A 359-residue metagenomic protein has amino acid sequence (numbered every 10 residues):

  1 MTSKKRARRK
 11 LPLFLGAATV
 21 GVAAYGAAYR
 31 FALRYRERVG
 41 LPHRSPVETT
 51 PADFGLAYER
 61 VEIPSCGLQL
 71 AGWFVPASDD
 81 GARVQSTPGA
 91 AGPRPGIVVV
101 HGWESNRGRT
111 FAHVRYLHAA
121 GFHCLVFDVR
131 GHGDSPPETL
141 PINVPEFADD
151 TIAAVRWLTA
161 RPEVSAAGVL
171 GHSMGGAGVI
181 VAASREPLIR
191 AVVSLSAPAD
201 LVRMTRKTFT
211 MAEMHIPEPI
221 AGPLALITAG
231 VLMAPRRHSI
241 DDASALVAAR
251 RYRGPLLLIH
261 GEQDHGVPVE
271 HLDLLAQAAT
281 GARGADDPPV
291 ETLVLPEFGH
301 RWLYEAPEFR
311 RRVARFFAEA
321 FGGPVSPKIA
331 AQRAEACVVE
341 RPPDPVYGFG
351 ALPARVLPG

Functional and structural regions predicted by a protein language model:
P12-P64, W73, I329-E340, V346-G359: An N-terminal hydrophobic leader/cap segment in hydrolases
R94, V99-Y116, V129: The serine-hydrolase catalytic nucleophile loop
N106-R109, A120, H132-P162: Catalytic nucleophile-loop/oxyanion-hole region of alpha/beta-hydrolase and closely related hydrolase-like folds
P162-S173: Alpha/beta-hydrolase fold nucleophile elbow
V181-H238, V247-A248, W302: Hydrolase active-site cap/lid region
R251-Y252, L258-H260, D264: Short beta-strand/loop motif that positions the catalytic acidic residue of the alpha/beta-hydrolase fold
H265-H271: Conserved alpha/beta-hydrolase "acid-adjacent" motif
F298-E308: Catalytic histidine-centered segment of alpha/beta-hydrolase-like enzymes
